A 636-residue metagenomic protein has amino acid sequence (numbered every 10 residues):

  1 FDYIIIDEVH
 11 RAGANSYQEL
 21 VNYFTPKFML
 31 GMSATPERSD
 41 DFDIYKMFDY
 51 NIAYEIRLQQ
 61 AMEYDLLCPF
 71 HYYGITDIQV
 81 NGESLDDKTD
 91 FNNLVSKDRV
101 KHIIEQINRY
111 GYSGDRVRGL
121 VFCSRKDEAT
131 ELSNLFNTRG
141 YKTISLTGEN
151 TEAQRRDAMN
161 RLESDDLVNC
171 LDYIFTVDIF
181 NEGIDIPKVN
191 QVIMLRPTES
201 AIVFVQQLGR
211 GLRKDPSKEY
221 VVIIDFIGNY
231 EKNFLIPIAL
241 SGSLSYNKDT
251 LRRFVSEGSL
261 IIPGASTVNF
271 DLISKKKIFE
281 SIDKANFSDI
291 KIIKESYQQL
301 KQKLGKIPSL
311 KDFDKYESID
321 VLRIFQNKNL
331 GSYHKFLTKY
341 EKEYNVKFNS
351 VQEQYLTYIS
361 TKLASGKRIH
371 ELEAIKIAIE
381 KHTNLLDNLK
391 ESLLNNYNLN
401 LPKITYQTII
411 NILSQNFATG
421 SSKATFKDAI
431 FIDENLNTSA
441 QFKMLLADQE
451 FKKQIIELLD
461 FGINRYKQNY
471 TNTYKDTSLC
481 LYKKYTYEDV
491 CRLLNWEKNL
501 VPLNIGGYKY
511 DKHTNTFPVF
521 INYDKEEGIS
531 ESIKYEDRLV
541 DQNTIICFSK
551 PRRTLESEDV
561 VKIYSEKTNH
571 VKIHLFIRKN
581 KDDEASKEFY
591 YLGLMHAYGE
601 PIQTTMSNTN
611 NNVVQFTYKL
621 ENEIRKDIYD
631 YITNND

Functional and structural regions predicted by a protein language model:
Y3, H10-H71: Post-DEXD/H (motif II) to motif III coupling segment of the RecA-like Helicase ATP-binding lobe
I52-C123: Conserved interdomain linker/interface between the two RecA-like ATPase lobes of SF2 helicase motors
D65, I174-V189, G209-R213: SF2 helicase motor core recognition
N108-R109, S113-G114, L240-K376, K381 (+1 more regions): Long, largely alpha-helical accessory region at the distal end of helicase-like NTP-driven motors
T130-L132, Y141-F180: Conserved helicase ATPase core of P-loop NTP-dependent helicases/translocases
A201-Q206, R210-S241: Conserved segment of the helicase C-terminal RecA-like domain
L337, Q352-I359, R368-A378, L479-E588: Acidic, glycine-rich low-complexity segments with interspersed aromatic residues
D582-D636: Compact mixed alphabeta submodule
